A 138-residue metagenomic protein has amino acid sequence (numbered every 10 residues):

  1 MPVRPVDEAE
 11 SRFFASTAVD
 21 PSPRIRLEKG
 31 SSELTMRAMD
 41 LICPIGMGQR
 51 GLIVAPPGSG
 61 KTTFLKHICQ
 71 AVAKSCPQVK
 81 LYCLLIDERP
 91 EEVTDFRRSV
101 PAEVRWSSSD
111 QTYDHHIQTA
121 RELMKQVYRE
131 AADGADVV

Functional and structural regions predicted by a protein language model:
M1-E10: N-terminal "pre-motor" subdomain/linker immediately upstream of P-loop NTPase catalytic cores
S16-A120: Phosphate-binding glycine-rich loops and their immediate beta-loop-alpha structural context
H116-V138: Phosphate-binding/switch loop-helix module in NTP-utilizing enzymes
